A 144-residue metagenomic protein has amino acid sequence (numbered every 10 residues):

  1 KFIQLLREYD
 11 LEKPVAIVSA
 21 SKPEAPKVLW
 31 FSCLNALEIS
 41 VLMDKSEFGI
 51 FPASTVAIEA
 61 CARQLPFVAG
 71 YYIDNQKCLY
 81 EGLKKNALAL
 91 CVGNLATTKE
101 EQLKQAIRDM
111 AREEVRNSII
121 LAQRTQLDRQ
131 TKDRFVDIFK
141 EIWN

Functional and structural regions predicted by a protein language model:
K1-V15, K22-N144: Nucleotide-activated sugar donor-binding and catalytic core shared by glycosyltransferases and related lipid-linked
